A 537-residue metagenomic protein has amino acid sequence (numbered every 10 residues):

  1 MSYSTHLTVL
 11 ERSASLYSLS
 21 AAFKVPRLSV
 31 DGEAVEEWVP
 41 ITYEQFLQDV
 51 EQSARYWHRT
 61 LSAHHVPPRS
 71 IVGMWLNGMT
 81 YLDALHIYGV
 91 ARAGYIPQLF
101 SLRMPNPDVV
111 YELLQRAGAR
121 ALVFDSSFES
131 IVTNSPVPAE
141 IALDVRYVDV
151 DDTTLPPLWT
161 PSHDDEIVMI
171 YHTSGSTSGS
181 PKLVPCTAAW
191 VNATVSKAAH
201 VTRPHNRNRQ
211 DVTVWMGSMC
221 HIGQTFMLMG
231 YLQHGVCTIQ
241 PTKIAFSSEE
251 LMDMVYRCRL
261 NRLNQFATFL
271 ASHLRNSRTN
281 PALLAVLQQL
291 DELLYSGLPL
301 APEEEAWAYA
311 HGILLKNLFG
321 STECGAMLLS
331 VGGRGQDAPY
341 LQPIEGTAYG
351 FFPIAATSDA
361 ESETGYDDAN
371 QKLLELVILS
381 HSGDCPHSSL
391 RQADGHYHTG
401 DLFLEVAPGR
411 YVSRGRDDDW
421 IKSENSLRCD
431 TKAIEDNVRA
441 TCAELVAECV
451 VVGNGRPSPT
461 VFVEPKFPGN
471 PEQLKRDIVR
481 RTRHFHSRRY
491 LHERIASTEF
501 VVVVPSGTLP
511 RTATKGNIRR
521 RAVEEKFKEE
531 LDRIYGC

Functional and structural regions predicted by a protein language model:
V9-T42, T60, H64, F500-T508: AMP-dependent adenylate-forming
E36-P40, Y56-M104, W215-S218: Conserved AMP-binding/adenylate-forming
P40-Y43, V168-S196: Conserved AMP-binding A3 loop
Y88, R92-P161, L260, F266-A267: Structural core segment of the AMP-binding/adenylate-forming
G175, L260-R262, R275-D337, G346-G350 (+1 more regions): Gly/Ser/Thr-rich phosphate-binding loop
N192-V212, C220-R262, S272, N276-S277: Conserved AMP-binding/adenylation subdomain of ANL enzymes
S388, D394-S497: AMP-binding/adenylate-forming catalytic core of the ANL superfamily
E448-V452, T460, R481-C537: Conserved C-terminal "lid"/linker of ANL adenylate-forming enzymes
